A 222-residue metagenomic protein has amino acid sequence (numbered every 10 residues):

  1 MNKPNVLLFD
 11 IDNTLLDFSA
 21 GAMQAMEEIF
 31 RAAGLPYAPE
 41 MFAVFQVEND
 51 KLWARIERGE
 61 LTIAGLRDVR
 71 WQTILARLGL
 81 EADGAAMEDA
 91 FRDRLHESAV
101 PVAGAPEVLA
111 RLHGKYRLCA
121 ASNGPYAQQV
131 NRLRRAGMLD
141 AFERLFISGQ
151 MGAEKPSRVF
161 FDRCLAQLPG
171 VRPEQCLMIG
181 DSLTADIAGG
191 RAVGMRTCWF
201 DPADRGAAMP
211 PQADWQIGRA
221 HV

Functional and structural regions predicted by a protein language model:
M1-L7, A20, R31, P36 (+3 more regions): Asp-based, Mg2+/Mn2+-dependent phosphohydrolase catalytic module
N2-A103: N-terminal helical cap/lid subdomain that shapes the substrate entry/recognition surface in HAD-like hydrolases
A103-G104, V159: Short, conserved clusters of charged catalytic residues that mark active-site and nucleotide-handling motifs
G104-K115: Catalytic-core regions built around general acid/base machinery
K115-Y116, G194: Glycine-centered short loops/turns at secondary-structure junctions
